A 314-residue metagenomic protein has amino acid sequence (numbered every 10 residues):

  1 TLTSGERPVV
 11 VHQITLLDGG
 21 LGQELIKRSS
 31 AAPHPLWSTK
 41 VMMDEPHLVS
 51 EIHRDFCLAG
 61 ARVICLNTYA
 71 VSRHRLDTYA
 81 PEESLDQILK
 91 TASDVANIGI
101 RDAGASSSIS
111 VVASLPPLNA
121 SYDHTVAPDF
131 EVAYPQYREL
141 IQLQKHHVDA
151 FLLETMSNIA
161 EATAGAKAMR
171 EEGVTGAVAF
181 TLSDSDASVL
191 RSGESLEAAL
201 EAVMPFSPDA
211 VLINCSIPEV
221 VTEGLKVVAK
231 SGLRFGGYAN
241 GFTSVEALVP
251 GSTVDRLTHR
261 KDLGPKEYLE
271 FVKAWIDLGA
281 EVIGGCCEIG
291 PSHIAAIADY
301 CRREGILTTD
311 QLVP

Functional and structural regions predicted by a protein language model:
T1-P314: Domain-level signal for soluble alpha/beta catalytic cores
